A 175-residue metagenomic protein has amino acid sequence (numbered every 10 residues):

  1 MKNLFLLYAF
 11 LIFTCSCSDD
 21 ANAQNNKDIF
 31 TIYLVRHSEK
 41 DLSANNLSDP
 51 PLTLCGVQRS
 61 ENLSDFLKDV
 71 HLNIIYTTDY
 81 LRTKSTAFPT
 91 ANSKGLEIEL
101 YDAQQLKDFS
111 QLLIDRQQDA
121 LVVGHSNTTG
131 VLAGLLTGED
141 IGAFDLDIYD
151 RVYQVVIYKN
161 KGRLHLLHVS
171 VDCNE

Functional and structural regions predicted by a protein language model:
M1-L4: Positively charged n-region of N-terminal signal peptides that target proteins for export
L6-L11: Hydrophobic helical h-region of N-terminal Sec-dependent signal peptides in bacterial secretory/periplasmic proteins
F13-S16: C-terminal motif of bacterial Sec signal peptides marking the signal peptidase cleavage site
A21-N22, D28-L113, Q117, T129-L132 (+1 more regions): Active-site-proximal alpha-helix that buttresses catalytic centers in soluble enzyme cores
H125: Conserved alpha/beta-hydrolase "nucleophile elbow" surrounding the catalytic nucleophile
